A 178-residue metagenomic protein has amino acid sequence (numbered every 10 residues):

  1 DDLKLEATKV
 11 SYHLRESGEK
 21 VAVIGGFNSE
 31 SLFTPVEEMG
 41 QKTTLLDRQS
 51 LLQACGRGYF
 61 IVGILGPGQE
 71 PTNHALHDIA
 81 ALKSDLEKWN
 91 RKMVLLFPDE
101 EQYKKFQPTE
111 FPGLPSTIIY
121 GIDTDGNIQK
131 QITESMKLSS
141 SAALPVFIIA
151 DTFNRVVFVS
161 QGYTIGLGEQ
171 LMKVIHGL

Functional and structural regions predicted by a protein language model:
D1-G40, P71, S84-E87, N127: Oxidative protein folding and maturation machinery
L3-A22, A142-L178: Thiol-/selenol-based redox modules, centered on thioredoxin-like and closely related oxidoreductase domains
V21-F60, G68, H77-A81: A short beta-strand-turn-helix
S50-A54, Q131-L138: Short amphipathic alpha-helix with an adjacent loop that forms part of the alpha/beta core around
C55-F60, E87-M93, P115-T117, L144 (+1 more regions): Loop/turn elements at helix/coil->beta-strand transitions in domains of secreted/extracellular proteins
F60, I64-L114, N127-T133: Structural microenvironment flanking redox-active thiols in thiol-disulfide oxidoreductases
P115-I119, E134-I148: Structural micro-motif
T117-N127: Short acidic-hydrophobic, aromatic-tinged amphipathic segments that line or gate anion-handling sites
